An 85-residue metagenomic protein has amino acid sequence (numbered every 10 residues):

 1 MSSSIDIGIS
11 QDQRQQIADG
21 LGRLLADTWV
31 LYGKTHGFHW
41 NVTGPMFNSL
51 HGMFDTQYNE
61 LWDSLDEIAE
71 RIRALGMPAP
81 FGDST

Functional and structural regions predicted by a protein language model:
S2-L24: Disorder-to-helix initiation segments
G8-Q16, L31-T56: Helix-loop segments that flank and shape redox-cofactor active sites
D19-G22, A26, G52, N59: A generic "alpha-helical surface" signal
L24-W40, I68-R71: Long, well-ordered alpha-helical segments
H36, S84-T85: Mobile beta-alpha loop/short-helix "lid" or hinge segments that flank ligand
V42, M46-S84: Conserved alpha-helical segments that form or flank metal/cofactor-binding pockets of metalloenzymes
